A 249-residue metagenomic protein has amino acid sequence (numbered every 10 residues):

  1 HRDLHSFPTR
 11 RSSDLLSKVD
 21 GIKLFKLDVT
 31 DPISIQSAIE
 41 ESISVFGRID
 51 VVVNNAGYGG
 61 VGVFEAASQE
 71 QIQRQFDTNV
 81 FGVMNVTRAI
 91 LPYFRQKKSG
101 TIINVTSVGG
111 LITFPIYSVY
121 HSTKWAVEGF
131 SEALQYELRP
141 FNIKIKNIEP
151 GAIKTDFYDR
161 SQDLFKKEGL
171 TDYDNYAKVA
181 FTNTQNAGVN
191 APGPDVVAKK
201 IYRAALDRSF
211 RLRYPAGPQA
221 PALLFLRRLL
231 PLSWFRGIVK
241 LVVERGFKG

Functional and structural regions predicted by a protein language model:
H1-S12: Short, small-residue-biased leader/transition segments that mark boundaries at the very start of proteins
L27-S37, Q69: The beta1-alpha1 cofactor-binding region of Rossmann-like NAD(H)/NADP(H)-dependent oxidoreductases
E41-N54, G60: A glycine-rich helix->loop->beta "capping" turn within Rossmann-like NAD(P)(H)-dependent oxidoreductase domains
V63-F64, Q71-Q73: Substrate-binding pocket helix/loop in short-chain dehydrogenase/reductase
T87, T123: Active-site helix of classical SDR
S107: Residue(s) in the substrate-gating loop at a strand-loop-helix junction that position the organic substrate next
R139-G188: C-terminal beta-strand-loop-alpha-helix "lid" module of Rossmann-like NAD(P)-dependent dehydrogenases
